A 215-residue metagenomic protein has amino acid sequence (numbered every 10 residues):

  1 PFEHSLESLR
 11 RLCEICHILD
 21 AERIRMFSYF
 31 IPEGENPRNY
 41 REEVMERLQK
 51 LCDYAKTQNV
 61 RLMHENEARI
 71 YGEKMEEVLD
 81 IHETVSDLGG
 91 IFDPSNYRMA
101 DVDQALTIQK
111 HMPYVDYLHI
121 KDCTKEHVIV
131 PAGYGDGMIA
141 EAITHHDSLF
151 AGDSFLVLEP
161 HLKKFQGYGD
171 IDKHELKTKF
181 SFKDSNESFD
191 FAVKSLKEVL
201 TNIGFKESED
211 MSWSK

Functional and structural regions predicted by a protein language model:
P1-G89, M99, G169, L176-F191 (+1 more regions): Active-site acidic/histidine proton-transfer and metal-coordination neighborhood in alpha/beta enzyme cores
D20, M75-L88, F92, R98-K215: Histidine-acidic metal/acid-base catalytic patches
